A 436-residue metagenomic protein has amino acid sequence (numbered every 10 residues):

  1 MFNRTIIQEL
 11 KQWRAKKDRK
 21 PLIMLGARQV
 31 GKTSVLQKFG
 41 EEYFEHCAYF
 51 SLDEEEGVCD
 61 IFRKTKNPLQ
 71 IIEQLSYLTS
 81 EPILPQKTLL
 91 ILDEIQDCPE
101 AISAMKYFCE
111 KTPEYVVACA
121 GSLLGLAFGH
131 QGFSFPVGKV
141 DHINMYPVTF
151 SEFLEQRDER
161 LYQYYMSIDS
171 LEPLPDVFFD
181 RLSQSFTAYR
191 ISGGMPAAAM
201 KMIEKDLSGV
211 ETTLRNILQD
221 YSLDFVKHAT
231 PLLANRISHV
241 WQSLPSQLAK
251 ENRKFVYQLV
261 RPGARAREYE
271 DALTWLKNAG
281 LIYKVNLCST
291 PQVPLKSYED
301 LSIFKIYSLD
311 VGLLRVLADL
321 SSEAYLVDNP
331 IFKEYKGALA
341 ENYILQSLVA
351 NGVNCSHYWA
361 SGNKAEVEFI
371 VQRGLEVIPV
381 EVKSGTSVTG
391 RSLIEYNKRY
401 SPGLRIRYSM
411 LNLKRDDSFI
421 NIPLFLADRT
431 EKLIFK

Functional and structural regions predicted by a protein language model:
M1-A15: N-terminal pre-Walker A segment at the start of P-loop NTPase domains
M24: Hydrophobic anchor at the beta1->P-loop junction of P-loop NTPases
K32: Conserved lysine of the Walker
V35, F39: Hydrophobic positions on the alpha1 helix immediately C-terminal to the Walker A/P-loop
E54-P85: Short glycine-rich substrate-engagement loop in P-loop NTPases that contacts/grips substrate
I91, V116-S122, N144: Structural recognition of the conserved hydrophobic beta-strand(s) that form the central parallel beta-sheet of P-loop
F128-A249: Interdomain motor-coupling "hinge/lid" segment immediately C-terminal to the ATP-binding subdomain of NTP-driven enzymes
A199-V371: Accessory nucleic acid-recognition modules appended to NTPase machines
